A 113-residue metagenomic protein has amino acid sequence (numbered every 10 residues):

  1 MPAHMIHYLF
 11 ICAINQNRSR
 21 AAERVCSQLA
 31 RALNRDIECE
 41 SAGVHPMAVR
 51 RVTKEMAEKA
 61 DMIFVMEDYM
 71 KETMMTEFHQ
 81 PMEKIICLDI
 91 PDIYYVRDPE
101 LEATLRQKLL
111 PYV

Functional and structural regions predicted by a protein language model:
M1-V113: Short polar/charged helix/loop
